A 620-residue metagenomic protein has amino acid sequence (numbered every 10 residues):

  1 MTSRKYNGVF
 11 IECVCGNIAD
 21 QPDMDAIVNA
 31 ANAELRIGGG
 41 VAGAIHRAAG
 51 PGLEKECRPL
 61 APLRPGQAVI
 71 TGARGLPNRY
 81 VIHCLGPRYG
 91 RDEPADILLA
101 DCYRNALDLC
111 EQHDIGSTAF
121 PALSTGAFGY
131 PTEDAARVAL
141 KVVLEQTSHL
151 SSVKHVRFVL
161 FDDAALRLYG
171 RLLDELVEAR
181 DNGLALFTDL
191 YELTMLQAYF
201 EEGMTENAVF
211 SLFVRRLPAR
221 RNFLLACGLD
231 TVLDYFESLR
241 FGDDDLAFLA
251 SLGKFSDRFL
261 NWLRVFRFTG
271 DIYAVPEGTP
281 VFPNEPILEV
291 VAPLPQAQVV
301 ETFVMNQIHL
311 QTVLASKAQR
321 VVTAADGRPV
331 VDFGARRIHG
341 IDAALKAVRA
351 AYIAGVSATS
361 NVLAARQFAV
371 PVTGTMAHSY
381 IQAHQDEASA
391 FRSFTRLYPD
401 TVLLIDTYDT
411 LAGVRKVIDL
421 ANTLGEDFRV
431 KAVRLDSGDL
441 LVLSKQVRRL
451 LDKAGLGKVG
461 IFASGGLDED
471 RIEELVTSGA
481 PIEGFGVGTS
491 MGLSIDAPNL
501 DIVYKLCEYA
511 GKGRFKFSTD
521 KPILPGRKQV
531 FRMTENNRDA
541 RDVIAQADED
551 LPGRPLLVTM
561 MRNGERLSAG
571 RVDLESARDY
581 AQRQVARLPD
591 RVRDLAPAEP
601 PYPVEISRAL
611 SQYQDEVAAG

Functional and structural regions predicted by a protein language model:
M1-H113: Glycine-/small-residue-enriched capping loops at alpha/beta junctions
R4-Y6, Q146-S152, L176-A179, T423-F428 (+1 more regions): Short helix-capping segments at alpha-helix termini
V28, I82, F120, D162 (+4 more regions): Conserved, mostly hydrophobic/aromatic
R88-A179: Phosphate/ribose-phosphate-bearing ligand recognition and processing surfaces, centered on ADP-ribose/NAD(+/P+) systems
G116, K154, P371, K431 (+1 more regions): Short acidic/polar active-site loop segments enriched in Thr and Asp
R137-L150, A325, L397, V447-L456: Alpha-helix-loop-beta-strand connector modules within alpha/beta enzyme cores
R180-L397, R429, Y504-G620: Ordered alpha/beta subdomains of enzyme catalytic regions
S379-D539: Glycine-rich phosphate/ribose-binding loops and adjacent secondary-structure elements that form binding surfaces
